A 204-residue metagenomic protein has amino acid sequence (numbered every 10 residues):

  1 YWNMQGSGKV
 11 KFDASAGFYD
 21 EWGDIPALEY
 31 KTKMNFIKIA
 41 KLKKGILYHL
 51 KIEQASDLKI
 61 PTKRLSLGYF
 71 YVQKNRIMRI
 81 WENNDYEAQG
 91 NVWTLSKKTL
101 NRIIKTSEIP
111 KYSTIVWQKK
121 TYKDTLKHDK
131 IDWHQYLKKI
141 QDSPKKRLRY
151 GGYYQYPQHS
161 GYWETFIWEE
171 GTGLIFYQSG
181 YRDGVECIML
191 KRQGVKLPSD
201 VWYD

Functional and structural regions predicted by a protein language model:
Y1-D204: Conserved functional acidic sites
